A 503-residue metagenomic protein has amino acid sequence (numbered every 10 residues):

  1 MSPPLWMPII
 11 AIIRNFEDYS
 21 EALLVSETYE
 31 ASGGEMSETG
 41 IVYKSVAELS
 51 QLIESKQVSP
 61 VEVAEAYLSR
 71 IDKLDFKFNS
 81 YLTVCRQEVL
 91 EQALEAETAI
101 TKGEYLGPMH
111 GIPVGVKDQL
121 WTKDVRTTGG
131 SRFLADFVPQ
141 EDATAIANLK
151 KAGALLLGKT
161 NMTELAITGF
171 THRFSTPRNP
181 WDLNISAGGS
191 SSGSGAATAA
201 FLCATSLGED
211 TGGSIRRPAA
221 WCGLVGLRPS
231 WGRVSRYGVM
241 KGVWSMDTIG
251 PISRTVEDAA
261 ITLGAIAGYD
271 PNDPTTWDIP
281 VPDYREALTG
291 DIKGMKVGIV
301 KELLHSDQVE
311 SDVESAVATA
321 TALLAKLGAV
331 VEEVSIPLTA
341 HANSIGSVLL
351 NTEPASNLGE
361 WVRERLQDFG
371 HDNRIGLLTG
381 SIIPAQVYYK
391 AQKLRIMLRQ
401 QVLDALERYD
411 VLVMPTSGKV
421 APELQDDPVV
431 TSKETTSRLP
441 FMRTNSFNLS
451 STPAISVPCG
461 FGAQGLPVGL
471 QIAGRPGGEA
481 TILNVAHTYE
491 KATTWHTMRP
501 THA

Functional and structural regions predicted by a protein language model:
M7-E91, K326-G328, V387, M498-A503: An N-terminal boundary/leader segment
L24, R228-S315, T319, L338 (+1 more regions): A short helix-breaking turn/cap at a secondary-structure junction
E48-Q51, H305, L338, A342 (+3 more regions): Serine-dependent amide/ester hydrolase catalytic core
Q57-E65, L94, E286, V309-S335 (+4 more regions): Acyltransferase
Y67, V89, A259, V297 (+4 more regions): Residue-level signal for inorganic ion chemistry
V89, A99-H172: Acidic/His- and Gly-rich active-site-bordering loop/insert found across diverse amide/peptide-bond hydrolases
M109-G129, E286-K301, V348-L403, P415 (+1 more regions): Short helix-loop capping/hinge segments that flank enzyme active sites or metal/cofactor-binding pockets
E141-P271, N448-Q471: Short glycine/serine-rich loop segments
